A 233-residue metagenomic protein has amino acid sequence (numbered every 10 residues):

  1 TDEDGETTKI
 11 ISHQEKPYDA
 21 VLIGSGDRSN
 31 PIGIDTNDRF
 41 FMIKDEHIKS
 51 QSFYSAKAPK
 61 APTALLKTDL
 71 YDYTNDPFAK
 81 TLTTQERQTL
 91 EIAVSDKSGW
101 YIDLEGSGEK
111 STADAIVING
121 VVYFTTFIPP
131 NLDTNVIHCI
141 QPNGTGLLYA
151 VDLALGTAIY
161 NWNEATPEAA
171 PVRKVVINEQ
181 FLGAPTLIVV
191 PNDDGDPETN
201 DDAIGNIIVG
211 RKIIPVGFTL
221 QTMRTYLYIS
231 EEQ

Functional and structural regions predicted by a protein language model:
T1-Q233: Beta-propeller fold recognition
